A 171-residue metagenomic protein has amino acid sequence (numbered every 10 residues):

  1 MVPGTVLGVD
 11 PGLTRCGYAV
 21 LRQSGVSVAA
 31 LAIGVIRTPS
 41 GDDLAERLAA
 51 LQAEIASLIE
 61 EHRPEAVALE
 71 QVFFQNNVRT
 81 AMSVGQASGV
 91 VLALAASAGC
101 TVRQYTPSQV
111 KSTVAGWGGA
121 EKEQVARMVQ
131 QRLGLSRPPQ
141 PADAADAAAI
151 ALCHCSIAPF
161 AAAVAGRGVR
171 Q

Functional and structural regions predicted by a protein language model:
M1-Q171: Phosphate- and other anionic-substrate recognition elements at nucleic-acid/protein interfaces
